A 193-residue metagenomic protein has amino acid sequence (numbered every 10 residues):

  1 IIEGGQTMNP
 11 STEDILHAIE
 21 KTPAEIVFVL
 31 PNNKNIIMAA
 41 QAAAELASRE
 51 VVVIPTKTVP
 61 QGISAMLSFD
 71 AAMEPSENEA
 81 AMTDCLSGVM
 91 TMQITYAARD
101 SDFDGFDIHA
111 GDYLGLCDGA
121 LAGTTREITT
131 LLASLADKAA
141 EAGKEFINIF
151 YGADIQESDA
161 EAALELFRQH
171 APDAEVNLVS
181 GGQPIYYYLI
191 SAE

Functional and structural regions predicted by a protein language model:
I1-E193: N-terminal loops that bind phosphate or other acidic moieties and the adjacent beta-alpha structural core
